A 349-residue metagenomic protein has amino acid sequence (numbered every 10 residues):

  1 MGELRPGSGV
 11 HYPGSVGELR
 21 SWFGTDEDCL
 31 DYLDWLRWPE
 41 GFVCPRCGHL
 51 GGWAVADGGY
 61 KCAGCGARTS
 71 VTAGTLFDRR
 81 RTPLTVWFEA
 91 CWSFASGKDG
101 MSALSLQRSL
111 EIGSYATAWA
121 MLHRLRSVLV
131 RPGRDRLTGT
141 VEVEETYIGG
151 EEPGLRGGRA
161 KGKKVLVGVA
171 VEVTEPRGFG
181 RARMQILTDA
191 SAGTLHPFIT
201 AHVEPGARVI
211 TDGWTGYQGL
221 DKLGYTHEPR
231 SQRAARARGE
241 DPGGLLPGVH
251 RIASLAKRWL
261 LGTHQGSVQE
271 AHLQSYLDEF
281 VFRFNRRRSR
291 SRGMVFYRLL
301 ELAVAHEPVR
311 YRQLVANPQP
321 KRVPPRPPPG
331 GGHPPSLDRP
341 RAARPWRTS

Functional and structural regions predicted by a protein language model:
M1-S349: Residue-level recognition of single "structural anchor" positions that define or cap local secondary structure
